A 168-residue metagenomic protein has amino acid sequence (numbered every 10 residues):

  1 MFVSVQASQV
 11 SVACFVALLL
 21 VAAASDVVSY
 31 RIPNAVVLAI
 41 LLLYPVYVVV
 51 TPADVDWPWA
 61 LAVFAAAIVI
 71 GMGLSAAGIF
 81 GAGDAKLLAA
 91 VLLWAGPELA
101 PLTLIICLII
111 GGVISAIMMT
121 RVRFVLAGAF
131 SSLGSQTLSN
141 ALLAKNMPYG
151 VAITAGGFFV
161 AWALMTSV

Functional and structural regions predicted by a protein language model:
M1-V168: A membrane-topology feature that recognizes alpha-helical transmembrane segments and their immediate juxtamembrane
